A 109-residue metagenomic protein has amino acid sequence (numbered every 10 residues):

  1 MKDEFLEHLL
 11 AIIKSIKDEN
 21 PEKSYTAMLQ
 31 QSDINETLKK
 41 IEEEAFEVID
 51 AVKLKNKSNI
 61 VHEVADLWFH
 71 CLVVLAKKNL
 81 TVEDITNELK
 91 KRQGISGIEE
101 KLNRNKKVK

Functional and structural regions predicted by a protein language model:
M1-V64, W68-K109: Flexible "arm" and connector segments at domain edges
